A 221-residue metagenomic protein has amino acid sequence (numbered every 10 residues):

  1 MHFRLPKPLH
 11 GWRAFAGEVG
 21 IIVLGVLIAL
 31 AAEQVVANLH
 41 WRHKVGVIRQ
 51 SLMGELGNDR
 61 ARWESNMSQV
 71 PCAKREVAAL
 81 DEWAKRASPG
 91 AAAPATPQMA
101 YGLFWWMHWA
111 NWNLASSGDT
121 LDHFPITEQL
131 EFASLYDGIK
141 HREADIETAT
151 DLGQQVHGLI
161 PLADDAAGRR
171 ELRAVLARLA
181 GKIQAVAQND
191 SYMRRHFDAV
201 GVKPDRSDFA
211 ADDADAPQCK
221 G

Functional and structural regions predicted by a protein language model:
M1-R13, Q34-G221: Long, hydrophobic alpha-helical segments that serve as membrane-spanning/inserting helices
E18-A32: Hydrophobic membrane-insertion alpha-helices, especially the h-region of bacterial N-terminal signal peptides
